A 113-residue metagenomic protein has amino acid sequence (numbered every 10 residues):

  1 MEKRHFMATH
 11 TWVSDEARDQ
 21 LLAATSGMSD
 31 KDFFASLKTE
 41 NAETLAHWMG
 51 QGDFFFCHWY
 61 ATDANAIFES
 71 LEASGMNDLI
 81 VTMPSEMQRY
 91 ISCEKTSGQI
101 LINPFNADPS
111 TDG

Functional and structural regions predicted by a protein language model:
M1-T44, G50-F54, N65, Q88-G113: Short S/T/G/P-rich N-terminal loop/turn motif that feeds into the first structured element of a domain
S36-L37, Y60-C93: An amphipathic, aromatic/His-enriched active-site/gating alpha helix that lines ligand/cofactor pockets
W48-M49, Y60: Well-ordered beta-strand positions
